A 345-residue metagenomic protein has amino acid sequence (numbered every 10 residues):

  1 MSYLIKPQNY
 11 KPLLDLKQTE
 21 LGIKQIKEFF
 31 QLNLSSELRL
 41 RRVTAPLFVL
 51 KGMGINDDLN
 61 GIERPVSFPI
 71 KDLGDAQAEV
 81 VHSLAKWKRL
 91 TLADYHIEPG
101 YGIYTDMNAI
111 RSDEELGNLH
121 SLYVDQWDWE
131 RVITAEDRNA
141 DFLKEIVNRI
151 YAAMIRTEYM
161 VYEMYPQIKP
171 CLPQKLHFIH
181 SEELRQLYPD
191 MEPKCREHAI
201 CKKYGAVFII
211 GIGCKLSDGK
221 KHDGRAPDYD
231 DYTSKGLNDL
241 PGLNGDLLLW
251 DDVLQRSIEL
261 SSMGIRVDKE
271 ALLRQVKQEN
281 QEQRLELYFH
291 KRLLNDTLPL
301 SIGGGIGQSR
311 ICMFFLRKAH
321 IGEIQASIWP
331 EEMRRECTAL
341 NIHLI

Functional and structural regions predicted by a protein language model:
S2-H120, D128-V132: Class II aminoacyl-tRNA synthetase-like tRNA-binding/catalytic domains
L21-Q25, F29, R138-E145, R149 (+3 more regions): Generic recognition of stable, solvent-exposed alpha-helical segments in well-folded globular domains
I23-I26, F30-L34, F68, A78-V80 (+7 more regions): Generic structural hydrophobic/aromatic packing signal, biased to beta-strands
L34-R41, I150-V161, A319: A generic secondary-structure signal for well-formed alpha-helical elements
L47-K51, P166-P173, I212, E332-R334: A glycine-rich phosphate-binding loop feature that marks nucleotide/adenosyl-phosphate handling sites
T105-A199: Extended, charged alpha-beta segments that form solvent-exposed binding/catalytic grooves in nucleic-acid-handling
I110, S181-I345: A translation/RNA-centric and nucleic-acid-associated enzymatic feature enriched in Class II aminoacyl-tRNA synthetases
